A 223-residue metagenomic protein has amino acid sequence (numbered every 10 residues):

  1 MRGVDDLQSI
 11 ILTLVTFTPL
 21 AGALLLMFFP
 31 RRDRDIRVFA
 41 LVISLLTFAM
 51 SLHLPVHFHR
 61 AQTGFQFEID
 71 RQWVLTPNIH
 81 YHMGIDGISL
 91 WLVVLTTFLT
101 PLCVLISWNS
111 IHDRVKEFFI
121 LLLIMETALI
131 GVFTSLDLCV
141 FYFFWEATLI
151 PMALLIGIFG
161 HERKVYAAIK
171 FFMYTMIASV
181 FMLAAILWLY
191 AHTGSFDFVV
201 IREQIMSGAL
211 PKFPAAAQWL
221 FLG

Functional and structural regions predicted by a protein language model:
M1-I11, L26-I120, G194-K212: Transmembrane helix-loop-helix hairpins at membrane boundaries of multipass inner-membrane proteins
D6-T18, I85-T96, L138-P151, A217-G223: Structural signature of hydrophobic alpha-helical transmembrane segments
Q8-I10, A21, L75-N78, E126-A128 (+2 more regions): Short hydrophobic "helix-edge" motifs at membrane interfaces and signal-peptide entry regions
F17, A21, L25, L54 (+3 more regions): Hydrophobic membrane-targeting signal helices
F17, R71-L75, W108, F133 (+2 more regions): Tryptophan-centered motif/residue detector
T18, G22-L25, I43, T47 (+6 more regions): Hydrophobic residues within membrane-embedded alpha-helical segments of Major Facilitator Superfamily
A21-G22, D86-I88, L95, I156 (+3 more regions): Short glycine-rich loop/turn motifs that provide flexible caps or phosphate-binding loops at active sites
D33-R34, E117-I124, A128-L220: Alpha-helical multi-pass transmembrane bundles of energy-transducing inner-membrane proteins
